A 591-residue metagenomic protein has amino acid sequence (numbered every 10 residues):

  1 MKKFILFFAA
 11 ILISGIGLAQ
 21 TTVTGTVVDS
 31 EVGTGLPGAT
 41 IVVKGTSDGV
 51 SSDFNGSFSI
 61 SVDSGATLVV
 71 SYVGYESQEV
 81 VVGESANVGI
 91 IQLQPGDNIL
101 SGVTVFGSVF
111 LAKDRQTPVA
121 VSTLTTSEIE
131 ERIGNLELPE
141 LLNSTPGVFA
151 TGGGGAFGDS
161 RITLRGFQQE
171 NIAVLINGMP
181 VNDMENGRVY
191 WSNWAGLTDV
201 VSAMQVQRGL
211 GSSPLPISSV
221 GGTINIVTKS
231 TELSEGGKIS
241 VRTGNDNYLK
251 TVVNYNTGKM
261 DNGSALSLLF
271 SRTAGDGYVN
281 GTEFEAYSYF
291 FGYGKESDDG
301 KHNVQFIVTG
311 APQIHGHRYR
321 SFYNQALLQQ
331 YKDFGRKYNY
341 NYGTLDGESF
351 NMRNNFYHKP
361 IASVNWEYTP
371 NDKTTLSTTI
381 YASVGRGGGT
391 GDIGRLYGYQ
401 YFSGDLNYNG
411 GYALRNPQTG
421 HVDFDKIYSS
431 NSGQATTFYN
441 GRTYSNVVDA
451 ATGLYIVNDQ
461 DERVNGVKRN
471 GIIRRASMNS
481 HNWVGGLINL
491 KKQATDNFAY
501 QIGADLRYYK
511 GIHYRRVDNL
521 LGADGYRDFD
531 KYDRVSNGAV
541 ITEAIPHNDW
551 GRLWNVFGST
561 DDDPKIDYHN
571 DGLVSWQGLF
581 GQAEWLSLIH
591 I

Functional and structural regions predicted by a protein language model:
V28-T34, A39-K44, T67-E76, G83-E131 (+1 more regions): Short, acidic, small-residue-rich periplasmic hinge/interaction motif at the N-terminus of Gram-negative outer-membrane
S47-S57: Short, acidic Ser/Thr/Gly-rich low-complexity loop/linker segments typical of extracellular and cell-surface proteins
S59, R161, P180-R208, V227-K229 (+1 more regions): Short acidic/polar hinge/loop motifs at secondary-structure boundaries that mediate gating or recognition
S61, P139-P180, S202: Extracytoplasmic beta-strand/coil segments of soluble accessory domains associated with Gram-negative outer-membrane
I91, G196-S240: A beta-strand signature from Gram-negative outer-membrane beta-barrel systems, especially the internal plug domain
G236, T243-A274, V279-R318, N354 (+1 more regions): Transmembrane beta-barrel wall of Gram-negative outer-membrane proteins
G294, N303-N365, G388-A476, V540-T560: Acidic/polar loop-and-plug regions of large Gram-negative outer-membrane beta-barrel proteins
I589-I591: Conserved small/polar residues in nucleotide/adenosyl-binding loops
